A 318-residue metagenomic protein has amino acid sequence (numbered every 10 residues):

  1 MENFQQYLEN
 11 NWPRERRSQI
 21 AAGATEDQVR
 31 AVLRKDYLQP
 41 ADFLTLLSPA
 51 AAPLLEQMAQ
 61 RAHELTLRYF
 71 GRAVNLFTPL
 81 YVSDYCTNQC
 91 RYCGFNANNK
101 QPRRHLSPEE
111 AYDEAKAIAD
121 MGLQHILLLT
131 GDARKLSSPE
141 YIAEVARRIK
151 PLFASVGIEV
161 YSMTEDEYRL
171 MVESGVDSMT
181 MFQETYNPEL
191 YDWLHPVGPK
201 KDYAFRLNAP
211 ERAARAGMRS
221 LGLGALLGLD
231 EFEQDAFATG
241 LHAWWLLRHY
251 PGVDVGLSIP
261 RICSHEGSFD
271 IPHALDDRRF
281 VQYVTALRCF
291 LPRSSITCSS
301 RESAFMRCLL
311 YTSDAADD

Functional and structural regions predicted by a protein language model:
M1-F77, N88: Flexible, acidic/Gly-rich N-terminal and inter-domain linker regions that tether and position cofactor-handling modules
R68-E110: Canonical Radical SAM [4Fe-4S] cluster-binding loop centered on the CxxxCxxC motif and its immediate flanking residues
A97-E114, I118-A213, S220-L223, L229 (+1 more regions): Core AdoMet radical
T130, F153, A204-S268, V281-T297: Conserved C-terminal portion of the radical SAM core fold that forms the substrate/S-adenosylmethionine-binding
E159-M163, S299-A304: Glycine-rich beta-to-alpha transition loops that act as phosphate-gripper elements at the mouths of alpha/beta enzyme
E167-M171, E231-H242, A304-L309: Catalytic cores of alpha/beta
Y311-D318: Conserved small/polar residues in nucleotide/adenosyl-binding loops
